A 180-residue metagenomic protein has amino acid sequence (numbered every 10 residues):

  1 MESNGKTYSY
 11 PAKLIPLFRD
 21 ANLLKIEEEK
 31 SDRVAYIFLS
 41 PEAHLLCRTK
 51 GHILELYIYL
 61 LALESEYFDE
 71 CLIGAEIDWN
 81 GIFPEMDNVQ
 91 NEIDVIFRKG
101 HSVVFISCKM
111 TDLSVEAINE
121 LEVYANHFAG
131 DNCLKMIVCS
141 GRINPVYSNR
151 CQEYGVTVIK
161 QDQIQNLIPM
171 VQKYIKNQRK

Functional and structural regions predicted by a protein language model:
M1-K180: Intrinsically disordered, low-complexity Ser/Thr/Pro/Gly-rich regulatory segments
